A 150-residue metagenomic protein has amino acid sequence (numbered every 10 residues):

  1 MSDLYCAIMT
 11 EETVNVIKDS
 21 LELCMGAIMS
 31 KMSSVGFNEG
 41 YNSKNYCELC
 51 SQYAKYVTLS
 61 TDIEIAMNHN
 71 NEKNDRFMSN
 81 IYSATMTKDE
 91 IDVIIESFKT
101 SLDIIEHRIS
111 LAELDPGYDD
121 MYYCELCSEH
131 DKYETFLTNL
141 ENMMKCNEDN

Functional and structural regions predicted by a protein language model:
M1-N150: Positively charged, low-complexity terminal tracts and the immediately adjacent first secondary-structure elements
